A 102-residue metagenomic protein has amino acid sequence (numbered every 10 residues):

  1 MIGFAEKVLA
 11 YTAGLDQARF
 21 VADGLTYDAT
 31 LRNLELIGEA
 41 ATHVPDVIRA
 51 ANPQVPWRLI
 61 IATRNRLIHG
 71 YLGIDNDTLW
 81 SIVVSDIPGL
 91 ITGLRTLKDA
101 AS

Functional and structural regions predicted by a protein language model:
I2-S102: Solvent-exposed interaction patches of small proteins and small membrane subunits
